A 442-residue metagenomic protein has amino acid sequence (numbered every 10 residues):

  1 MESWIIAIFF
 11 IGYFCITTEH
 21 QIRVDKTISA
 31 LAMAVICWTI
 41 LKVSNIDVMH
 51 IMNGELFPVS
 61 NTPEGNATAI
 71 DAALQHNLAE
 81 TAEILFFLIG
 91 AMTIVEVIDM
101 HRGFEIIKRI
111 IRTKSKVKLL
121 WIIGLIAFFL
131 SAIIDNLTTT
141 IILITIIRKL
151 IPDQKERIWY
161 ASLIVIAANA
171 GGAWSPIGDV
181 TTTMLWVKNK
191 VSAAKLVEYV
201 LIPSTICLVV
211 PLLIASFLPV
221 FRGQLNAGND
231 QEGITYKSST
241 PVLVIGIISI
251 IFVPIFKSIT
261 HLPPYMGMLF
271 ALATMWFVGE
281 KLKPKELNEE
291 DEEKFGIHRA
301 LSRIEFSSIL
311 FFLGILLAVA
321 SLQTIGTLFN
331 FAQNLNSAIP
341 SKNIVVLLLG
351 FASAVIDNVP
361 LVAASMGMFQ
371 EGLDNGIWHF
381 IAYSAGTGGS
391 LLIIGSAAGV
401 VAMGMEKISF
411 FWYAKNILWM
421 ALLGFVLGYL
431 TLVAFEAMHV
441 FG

Functional and structural regions predicted by a protein language model:
M1, Q21-V24, N53-E55, A67-I84 (+6 more regions): Interfacial loop-to-helix junctions that mark the boundaries of transmembrane helices in multi-pass membrane
M1-I8, E80-G90, S131-T140, Y199-V210 (+2 more regions): Structural signature of hydrophobic alpha-helical transmembrane segments
S3-Y13, R23-P63, T81-T93, S239-S249 (+2 more regions): Hydrophobic mid-bilayer segments of alpha-helices in multi-pass membrane transport proteins, especially secondary
W4-I5, Q154, I158, W174-S175 (+5 more regions): Juxtamembrane and boundary regions of transmembrane helices in multi-pass small-molecule transporters and channels
I6-A7, L31-A32, L85, L120-L125 (+8 more regions): Hydrophobic alpha-helical transmembrane segments
C37-H50, L78-A79, L130-A167, G171 (+4 more regions): Membrane-interfacial helix-loop connectors
L41-H76, M92-R109, F129-I141, P284-K285 (+1 more regions): Transmembrane alpha-helix boundary signature
F57-N61, A79, H101, K108-I110 (+4 more regions): Transmembrane helical segments that form the transport core of multi-pass membrane transport proteins
